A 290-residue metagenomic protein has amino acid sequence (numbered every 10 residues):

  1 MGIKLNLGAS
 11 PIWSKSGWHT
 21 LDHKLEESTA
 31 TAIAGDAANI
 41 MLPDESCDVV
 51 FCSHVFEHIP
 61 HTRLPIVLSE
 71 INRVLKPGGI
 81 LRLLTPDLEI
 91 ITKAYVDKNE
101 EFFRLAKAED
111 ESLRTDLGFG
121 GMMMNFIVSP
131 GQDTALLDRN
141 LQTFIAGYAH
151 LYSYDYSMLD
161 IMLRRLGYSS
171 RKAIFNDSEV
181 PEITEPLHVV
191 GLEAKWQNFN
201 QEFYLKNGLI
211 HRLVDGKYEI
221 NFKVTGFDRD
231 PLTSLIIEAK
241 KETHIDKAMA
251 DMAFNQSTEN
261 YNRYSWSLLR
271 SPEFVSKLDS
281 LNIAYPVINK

Functional and structural regions predicted by a protein language model:
G2-K93, A239-K241: Conserved SAM-binding loop
R63-I66, E70, I80-P286: S-adenosyl-L-methionine-dependent methyltransferase catalytic module, highlighting the catalytic core
